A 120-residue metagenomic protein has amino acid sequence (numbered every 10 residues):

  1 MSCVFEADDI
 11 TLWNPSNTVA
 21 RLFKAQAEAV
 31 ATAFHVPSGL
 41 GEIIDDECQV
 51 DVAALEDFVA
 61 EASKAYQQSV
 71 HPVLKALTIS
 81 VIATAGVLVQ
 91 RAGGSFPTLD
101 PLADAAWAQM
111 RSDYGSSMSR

Functional and structural regions predicted by a protein language model:
M1-R120: Acidic (Asp/Glu-rich) sequence patches and key acidic residues that form negatively charged surfaces used
